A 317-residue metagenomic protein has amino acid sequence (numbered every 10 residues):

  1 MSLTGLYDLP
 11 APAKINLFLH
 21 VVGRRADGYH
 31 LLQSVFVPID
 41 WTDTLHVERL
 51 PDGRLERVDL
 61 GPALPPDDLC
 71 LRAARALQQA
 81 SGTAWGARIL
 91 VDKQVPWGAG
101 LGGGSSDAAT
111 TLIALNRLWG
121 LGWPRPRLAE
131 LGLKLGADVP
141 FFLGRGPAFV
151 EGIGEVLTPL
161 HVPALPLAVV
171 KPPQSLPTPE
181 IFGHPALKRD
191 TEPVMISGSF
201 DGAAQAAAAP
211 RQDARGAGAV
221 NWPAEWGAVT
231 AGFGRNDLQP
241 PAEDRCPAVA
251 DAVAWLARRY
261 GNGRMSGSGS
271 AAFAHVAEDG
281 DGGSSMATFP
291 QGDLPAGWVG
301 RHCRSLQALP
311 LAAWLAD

Functional and structural regions predicted by a protein language model:
M1-A99, R117, L121-P126, K171-Q174: ATP-binding N-lobe of GHMP and related small-molecule kinases
F36-I39, G132, L256: Hydrophobic C-terminal alpha-helix "anchor/cap" residues
R49-A63, T111, L133, E225-N236: Short, basic/glycine-rich phosphate-binding loops at helix/coil junctions that contact nucleotide phosphates
A99-R125, E130, F141-L143: DPxDG-like acidic metal-binding loop motif
G103-G104, M265-S270: Glycine-rich beta-strand-to-loop/alpha-helix junction loops that act as flexible
G144, F149-N262, A277-G280, S284-D317: Conserved, helical-rich catalytic subdomain that frames metal- and/or nucleotide-binding sites in enzyme alpha/beta
A271-A277: Short beta-strand->loop micro-motif that forms the acidic, two-metal-ion catalytic signature in nucleotide-processing
